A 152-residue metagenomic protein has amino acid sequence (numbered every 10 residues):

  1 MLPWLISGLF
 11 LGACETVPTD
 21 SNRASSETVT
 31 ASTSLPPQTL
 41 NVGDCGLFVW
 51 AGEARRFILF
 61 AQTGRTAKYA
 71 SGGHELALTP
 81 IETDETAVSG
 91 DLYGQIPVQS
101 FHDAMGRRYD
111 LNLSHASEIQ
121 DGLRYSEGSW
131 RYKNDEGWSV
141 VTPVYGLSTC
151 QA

Functional and structural regions predicted by a protein language model:
M1-W4: Bacterial N-terminal signal peptides that target proteins for export
G12-A13: C-terminal motif of bacterial Sec signal peptides marking the signal peptidase cleavage site
T16-A152: Cysteine-centric segments in proteins
